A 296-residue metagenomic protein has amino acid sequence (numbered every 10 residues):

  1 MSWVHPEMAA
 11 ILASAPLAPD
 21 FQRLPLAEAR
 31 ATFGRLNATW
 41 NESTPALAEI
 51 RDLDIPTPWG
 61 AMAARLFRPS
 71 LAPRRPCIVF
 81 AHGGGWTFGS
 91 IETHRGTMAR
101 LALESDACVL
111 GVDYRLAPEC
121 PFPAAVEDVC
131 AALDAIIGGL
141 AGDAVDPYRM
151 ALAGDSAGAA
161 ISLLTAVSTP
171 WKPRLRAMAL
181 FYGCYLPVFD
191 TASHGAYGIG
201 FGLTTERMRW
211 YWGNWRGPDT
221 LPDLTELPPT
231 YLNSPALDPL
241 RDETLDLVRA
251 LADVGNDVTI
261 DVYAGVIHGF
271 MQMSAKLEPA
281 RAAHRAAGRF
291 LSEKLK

Functional and structural regions predicted by a protein language model:
M1-P69, K296: A glycine/proline-hinged amphipathic helix-loop "lid/cap" segment that gates access to hydrophobic ligand pockets
G60-M62, P69-C77, T225-L227: Proline/glycine-enriched tight loop/beta-turn segments at coil->beta junctions that connect or precede beta-strands
E92-G111: Short amphipathic alpha-helix adjacent to the substrate-entry channel of hydrolases
C120-L140, A287: Alpha/beta-hydrolase active-site loop
I137-L152: Gly/Ser-rich "nucleophile elbow"/oxyanion-hole loop immediately N-terminal to the catalytic nucleophile in hydrolases
V167-R216: Hydrolase active-site cap/lid region
L232-S234: Short beta-strand/loop motif that positions the catalytic acidic residue of the alpha/beta-hydrolase fold
L277-K296: Catalytic active-site module of serine/aspartate enzymes centered on a nucleophile-bearing elbow/loop
